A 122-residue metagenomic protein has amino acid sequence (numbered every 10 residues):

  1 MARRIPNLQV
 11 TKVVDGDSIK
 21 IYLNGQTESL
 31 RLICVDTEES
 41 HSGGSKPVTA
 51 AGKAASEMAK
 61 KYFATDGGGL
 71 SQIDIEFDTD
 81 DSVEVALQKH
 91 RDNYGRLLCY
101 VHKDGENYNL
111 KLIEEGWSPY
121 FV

Functional and structural regions predicted by a protein language model:
M1-V122: Small beta-barrel nucleic-acid-binding modules, primarily SNase/OB-fold domains and secondarily Tudor-like barrels
